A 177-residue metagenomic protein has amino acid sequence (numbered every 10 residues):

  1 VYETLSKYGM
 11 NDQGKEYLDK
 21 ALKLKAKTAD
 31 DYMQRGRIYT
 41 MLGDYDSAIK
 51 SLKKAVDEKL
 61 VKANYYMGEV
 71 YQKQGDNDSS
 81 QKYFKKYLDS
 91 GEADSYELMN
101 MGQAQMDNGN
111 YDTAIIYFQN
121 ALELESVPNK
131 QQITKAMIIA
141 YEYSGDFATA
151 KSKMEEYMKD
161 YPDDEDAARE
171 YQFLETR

Functional and structural regions predicted by a protein language model:
V1-T4, Q34, Y66-E69, N100 (+2 more regions): Canonical tetratricopeptide repeat
T4-Y8, M41-L42, K73, D107-N108 (+3 more regions): Register position in tetratricopeptide repeats
A26, E58-L60, E92-A93, S126-P128 (+1 more regions): Short coil turns that delineate tetratricopeptide repeat
D30, K62-Y65, Y96, N129-Q132 (+1 more regions): Start-of-helix register in tetratricopeptide repeats
I139-R177: Terminal, low-structured helical/coil segments at or just beyond the last alpha-helical repeat
